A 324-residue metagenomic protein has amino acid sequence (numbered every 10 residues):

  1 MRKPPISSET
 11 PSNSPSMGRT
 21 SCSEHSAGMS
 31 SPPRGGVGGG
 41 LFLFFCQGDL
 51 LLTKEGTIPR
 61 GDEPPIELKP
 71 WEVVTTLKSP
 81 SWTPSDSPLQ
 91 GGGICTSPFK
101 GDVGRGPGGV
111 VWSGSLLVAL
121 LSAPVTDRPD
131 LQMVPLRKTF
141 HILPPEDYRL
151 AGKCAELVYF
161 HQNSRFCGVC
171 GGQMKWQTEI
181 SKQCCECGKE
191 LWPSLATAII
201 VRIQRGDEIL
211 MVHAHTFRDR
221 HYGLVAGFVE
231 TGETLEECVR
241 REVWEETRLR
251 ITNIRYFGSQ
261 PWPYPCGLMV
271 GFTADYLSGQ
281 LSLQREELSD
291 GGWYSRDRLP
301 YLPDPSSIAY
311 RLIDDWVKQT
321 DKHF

Functional and structural regions predicted by a protein language model:
M1-G28, G40-K78, G108-S164, W176 (+2 more regions): Nudix hydrolase/Nudix homology domain
R34-G36, G91-G92, G101-G106: Glycine-biased, low-complexity coil/linker segments
S85, S97-F99: Aromatic (phenylalanine/tyrosine) cluster motif
H161-S164, G171, S181: Residues immediately within or flanking Cys/His clusters that coordinate Zn2+ in small zinc-binding modules
G171-M174, L191: Cys/His-rich microdomains that often coordinate metals
T178-L224, F228, R250-I251, A274: N-terminal strand-loop-strand
G223-F257, F272, Q280: The catalytic Nudix box helix
Q260-L283: Active-site-adjacent beta-strand/loop module that shapes the phosphate/pyrophosphate-binding cleft
